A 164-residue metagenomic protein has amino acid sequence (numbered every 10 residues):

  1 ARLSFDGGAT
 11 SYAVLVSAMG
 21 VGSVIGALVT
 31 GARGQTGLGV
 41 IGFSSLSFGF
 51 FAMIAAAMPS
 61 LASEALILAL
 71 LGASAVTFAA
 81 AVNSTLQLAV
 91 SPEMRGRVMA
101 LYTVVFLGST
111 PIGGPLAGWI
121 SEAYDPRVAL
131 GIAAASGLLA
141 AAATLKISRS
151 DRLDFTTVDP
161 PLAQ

Functional and structural regions predicted by a protein language model:
R2-Q164: C-terminal transmembrane bundle of multi-pass solute transporters/carriers
